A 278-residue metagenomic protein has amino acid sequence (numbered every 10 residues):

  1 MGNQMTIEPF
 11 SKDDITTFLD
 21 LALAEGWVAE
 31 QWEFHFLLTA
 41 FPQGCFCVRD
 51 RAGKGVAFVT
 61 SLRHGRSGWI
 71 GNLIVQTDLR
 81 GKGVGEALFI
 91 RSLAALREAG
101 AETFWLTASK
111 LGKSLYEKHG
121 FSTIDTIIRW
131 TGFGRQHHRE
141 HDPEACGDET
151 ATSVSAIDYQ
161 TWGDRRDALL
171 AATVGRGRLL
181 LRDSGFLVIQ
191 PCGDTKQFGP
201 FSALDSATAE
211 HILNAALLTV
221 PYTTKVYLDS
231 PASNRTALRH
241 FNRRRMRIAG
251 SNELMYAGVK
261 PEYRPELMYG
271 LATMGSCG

Functional and structural regions predicted by a protein language model:
Q4-T17, H141-S153: A short beta-loop-alpha structural element at the N-terminal edge of CoA-dependent acyl/N-acetyltransferase catalytic
I15, L19-T60, I157-L179: Active-site rim helix/loop that mediates acceptor-substrate recognition in acyltransferases
C47, G53-L62, W69-I74, D183-Q197: Conserved beta-strand in the GNAT
V75, G81-A94, S206-L218: Conserved acetyl-CoA-binding loop-helix of GNAT-fold acetyltransferases
L96-S109, Y222-P231: Conserved GNAT acetyl-CoA-binding A-motif
S114, H119-R139, T224-G278: Active-site/acyl-donor-binding loops of N-acyltransferases
H119-Q197, A207-T208: Amide-forming acyltransferase catalytic core, primarily the GNAT-like/NAT-type and related acyltransferase folds
F186-Q190, K196-V220, T224-S233: Flexible loop/N-cap segments at domain edges
